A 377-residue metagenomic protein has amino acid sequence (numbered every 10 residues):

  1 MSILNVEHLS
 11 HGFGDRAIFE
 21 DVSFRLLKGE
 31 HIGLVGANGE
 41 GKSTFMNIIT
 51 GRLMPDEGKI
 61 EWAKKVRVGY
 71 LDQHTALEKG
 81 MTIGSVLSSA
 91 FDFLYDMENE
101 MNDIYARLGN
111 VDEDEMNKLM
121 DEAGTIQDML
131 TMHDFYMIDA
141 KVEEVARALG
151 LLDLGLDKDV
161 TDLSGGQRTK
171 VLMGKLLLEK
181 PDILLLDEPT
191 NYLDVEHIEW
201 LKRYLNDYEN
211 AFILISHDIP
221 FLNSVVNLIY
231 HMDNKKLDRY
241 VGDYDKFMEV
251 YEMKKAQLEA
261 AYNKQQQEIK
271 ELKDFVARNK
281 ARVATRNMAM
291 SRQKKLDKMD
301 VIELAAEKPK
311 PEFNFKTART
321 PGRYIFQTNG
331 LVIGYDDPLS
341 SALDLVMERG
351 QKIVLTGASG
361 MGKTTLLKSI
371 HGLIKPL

Functional and structural regions predicted by a protein language model:
M1-Y262, P309, A318-P376: ABC ATP-binding cassette signature C-motif
M137, L151, A284-M288, D297-K308: Proline-centered turn/helix-capping motifs that create local helix->coil transitions or kinks
V250-D300: Intracellular alpha-helical coupling/juxtamembrane segments of multi-pass membrane proteins
N314-F315: Alpha-helical segments in transporter systems
